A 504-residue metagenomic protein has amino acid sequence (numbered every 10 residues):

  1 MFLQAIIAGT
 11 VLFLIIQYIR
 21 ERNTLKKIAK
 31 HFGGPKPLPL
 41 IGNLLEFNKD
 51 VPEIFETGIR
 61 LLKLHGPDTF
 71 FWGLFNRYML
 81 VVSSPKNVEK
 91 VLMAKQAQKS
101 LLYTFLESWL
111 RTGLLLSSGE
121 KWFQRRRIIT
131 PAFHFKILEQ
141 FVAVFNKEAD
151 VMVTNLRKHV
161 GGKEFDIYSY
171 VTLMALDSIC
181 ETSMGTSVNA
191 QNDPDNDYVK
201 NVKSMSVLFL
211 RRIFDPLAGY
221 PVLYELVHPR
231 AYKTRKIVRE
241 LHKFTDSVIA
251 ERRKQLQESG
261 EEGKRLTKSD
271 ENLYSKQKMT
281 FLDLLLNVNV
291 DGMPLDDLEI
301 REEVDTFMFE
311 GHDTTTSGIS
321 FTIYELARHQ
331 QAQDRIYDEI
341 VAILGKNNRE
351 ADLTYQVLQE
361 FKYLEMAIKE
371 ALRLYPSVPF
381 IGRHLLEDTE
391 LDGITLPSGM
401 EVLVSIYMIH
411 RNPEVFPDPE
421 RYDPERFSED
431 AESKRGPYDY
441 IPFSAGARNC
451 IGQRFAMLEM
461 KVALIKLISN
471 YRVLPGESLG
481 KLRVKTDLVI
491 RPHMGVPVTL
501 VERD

Functional and structural regions predicted by a protein language model:
M1-F13, A29, W72-L80, K136-K147 (+9 more regions): Cytochrome P450
F2-T112, S118-Q124, E139, A143-N155 (+4 more regions): N-terminal membrane-proximal hinge/A-helix region immediately C-terminal to the signal-anchor transmembrane segment
L44-G66, E240-S247, A351-D392, P413: Conserved cytochrome P450 K-helix E-x-x-R motif and the immediately C-terminal K′/meander segment
P131, E310, D392, E429-M460 (+1 more regions): Cytochrome P450 heme-thiolate "Cys pocket" and heme-binding signature region
H134, I237-G318, R349-F361, E365 (+2 more regions): Conserved cytochrome P450 catalytic core segment spanning the I/J/K helices
A175, I179, S183, I237-T245 (+7 more regions): Central I-helix of cytochrome P450 enzymes
Q330-A332, Y440, Q453-I490: Cytochrome P450 heme-binding "Cys pocket" and the immediately downstream C-terminal segment
V404-E432: Conserved cytochrome P450 K-helix/beta-meander segment immediately N-terminal to the heme-binding cysteine loop
